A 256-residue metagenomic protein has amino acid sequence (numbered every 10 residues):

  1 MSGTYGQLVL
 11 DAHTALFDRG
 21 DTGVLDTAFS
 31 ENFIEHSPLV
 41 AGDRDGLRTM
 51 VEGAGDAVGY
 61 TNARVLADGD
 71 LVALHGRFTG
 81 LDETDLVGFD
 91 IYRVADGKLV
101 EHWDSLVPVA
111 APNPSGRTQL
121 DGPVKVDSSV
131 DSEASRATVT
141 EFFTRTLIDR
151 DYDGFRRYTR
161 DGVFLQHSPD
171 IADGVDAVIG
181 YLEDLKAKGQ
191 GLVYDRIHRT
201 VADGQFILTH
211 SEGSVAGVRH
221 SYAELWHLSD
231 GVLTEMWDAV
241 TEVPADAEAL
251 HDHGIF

Functional and structural regions predicted by a protein language model:
M1-F256: C-terminal and inter-domain tail/linker signature
